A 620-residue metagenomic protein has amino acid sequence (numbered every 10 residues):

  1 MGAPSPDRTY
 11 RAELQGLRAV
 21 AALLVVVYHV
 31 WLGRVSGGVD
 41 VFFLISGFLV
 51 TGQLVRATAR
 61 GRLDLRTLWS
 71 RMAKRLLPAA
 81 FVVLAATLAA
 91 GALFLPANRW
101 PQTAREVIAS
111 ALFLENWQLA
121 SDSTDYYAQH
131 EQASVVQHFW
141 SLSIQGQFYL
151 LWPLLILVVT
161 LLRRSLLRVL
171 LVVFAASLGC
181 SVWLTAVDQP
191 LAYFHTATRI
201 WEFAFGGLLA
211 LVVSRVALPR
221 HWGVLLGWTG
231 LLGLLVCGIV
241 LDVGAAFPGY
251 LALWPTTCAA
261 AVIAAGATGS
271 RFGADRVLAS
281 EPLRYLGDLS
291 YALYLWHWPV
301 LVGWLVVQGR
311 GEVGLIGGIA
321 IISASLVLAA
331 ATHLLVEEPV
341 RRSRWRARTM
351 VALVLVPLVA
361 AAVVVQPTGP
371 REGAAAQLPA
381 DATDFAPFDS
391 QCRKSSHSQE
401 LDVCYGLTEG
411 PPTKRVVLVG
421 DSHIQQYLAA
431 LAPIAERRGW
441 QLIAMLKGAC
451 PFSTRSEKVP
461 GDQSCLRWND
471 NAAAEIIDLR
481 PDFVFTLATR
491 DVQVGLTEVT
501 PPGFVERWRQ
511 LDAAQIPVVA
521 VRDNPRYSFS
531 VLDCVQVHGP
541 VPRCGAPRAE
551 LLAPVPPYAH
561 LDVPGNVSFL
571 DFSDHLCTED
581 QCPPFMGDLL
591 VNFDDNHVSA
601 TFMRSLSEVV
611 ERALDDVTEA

Functional and structural regions predicted by a protein language model:
M1-R344, P357-V359: Membrane-interface helix/loop caps of multi-pass membrane proteins
V243, V306-L334, E338-A620: Extracellular/periplasmic envelope-modification machinery, especially enzymes that add or remove acyl/ester groups on
